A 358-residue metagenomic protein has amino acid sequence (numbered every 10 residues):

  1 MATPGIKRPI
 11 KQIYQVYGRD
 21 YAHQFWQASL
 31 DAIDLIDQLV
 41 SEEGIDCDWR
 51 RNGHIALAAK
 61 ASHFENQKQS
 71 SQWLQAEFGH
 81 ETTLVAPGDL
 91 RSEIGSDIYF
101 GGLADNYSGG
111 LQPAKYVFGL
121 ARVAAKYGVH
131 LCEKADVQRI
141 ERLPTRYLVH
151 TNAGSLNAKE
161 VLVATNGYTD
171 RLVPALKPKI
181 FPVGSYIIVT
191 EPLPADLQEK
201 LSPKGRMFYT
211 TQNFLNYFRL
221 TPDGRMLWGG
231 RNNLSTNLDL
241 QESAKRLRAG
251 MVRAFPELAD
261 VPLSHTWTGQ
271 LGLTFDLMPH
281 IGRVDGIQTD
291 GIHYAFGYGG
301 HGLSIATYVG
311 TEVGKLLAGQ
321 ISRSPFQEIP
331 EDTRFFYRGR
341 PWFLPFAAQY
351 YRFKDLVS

Functional and structural regions predicted by a protein language model:
M1-P87: Dinucleotide-binding Rossmann-like beta1-alpha1 core, especially the glycine-rich loop that anchors the ADP
A2, D34, V40-R50, V137-R139 (+1 more regions): Active-site substrate-recognition segment that forms the wall of the catalytic cavity or substrate channel
I6-K11, G95-S96, D223-R225, G286-I287: Short connector loops/turns at beta-strand edges and beta->alpha or beta->beta junctions
R19-Y21, D46-A56, D89-V123, Y127 (+1 more regions): Helix-loop-beta segment of a Rossmann-like dinucleotide-binding subdomain
E65-E77, D97-E160: Helical element adjacent to the flavin cofactor pocket in flavoenzyme catalytic cores
T83-A86, H130-C132, S264-T266: General small-molecule cofactor/ligand-binding pocket signal
K115, G119, R246, S304-E312: Short amphipathic alpha-helical face segments that pack within enzyme cores and frequently flank/anchor catalytic
Q288-Y294, Y298-S358: C-terminal lid/capping helical subdomain adjacent to the catalytic/cofactor pocket in oxidative enzymes
